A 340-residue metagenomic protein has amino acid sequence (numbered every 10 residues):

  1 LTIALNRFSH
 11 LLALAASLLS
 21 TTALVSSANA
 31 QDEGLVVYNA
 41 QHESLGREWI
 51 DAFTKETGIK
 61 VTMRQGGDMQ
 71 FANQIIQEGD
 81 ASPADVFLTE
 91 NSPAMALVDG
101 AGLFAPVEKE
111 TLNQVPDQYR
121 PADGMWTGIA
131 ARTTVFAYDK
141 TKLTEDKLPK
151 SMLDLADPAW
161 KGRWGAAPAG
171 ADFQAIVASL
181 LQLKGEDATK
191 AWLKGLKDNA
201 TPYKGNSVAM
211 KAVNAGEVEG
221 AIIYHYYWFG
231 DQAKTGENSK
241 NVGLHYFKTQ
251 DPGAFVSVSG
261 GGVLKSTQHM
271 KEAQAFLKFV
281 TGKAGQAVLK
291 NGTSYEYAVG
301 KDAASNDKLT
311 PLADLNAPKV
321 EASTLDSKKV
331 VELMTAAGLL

Functional and structural regions predicted by a protein language model:
S9-A23: Bacterial N-terminal signal peptides
D32, A40-R47, G66-Q70, P83-V218 (+1 more regions): Extracytoplasmic ligand-binding site segments that recognize negatively charged/polar headgroups
E48-M63: Short alpha-helix C-terminal cap/hinge motif
P93-L97, G220-N241: A ligand-binding cleft/hinge motif common to bilobed small-molecule-binding domains
R132, L193-L196, T201-Y203, N238-K265: Periplasmic-binding protein-like
A137-K142, L181, V256-H269, V288: A bilobed periplasmic-binding-protein/Venus flytrap-type ligand-binding module shared by bacterial periplasmic
W160-P168, F279-D302: Periplasmic-binding protein-like
D187, S294-L340: An extracytoplasmic/periplasmic, membrane-proximal ligand-sensing/linker region
